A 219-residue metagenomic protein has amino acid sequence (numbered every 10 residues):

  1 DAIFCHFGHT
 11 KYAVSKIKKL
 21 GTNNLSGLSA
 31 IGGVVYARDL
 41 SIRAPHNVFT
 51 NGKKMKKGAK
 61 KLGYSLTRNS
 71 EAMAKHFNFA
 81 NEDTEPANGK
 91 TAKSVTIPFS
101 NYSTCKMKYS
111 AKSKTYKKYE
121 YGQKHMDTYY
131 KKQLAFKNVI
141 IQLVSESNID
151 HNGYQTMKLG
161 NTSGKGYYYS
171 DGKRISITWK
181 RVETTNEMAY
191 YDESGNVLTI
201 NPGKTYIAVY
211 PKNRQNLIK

Functional and structural regions predicted by a protein language model:
D1-K219: A surface/extracellular/periplasmic glyco- and lipid-processing/surface-interacting theme
